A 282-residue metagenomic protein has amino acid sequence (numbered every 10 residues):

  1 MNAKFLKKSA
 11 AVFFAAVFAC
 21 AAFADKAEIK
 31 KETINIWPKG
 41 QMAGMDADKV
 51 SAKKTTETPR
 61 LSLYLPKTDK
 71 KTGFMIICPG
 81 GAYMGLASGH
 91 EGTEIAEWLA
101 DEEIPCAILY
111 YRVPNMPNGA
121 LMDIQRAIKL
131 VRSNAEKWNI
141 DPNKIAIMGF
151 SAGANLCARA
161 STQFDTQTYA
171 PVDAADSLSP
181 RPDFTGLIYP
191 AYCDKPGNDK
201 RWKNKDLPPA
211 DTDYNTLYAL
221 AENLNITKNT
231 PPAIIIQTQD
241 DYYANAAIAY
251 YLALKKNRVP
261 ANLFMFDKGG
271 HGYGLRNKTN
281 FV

Functional and structural regions predicted by a protein language model:
N2-F13: Bacterial N-terminal signal peptides that target proteins for export
D25-K70: N-terminal cap/lid segment of alpha/beta-hydrolase-fold proteins
T72-G81: Short beta-strand element of the alpha/beta-hydrolase
F74, A100-Y110, A146, F184 (+1 more regions): A fold-wide structural signal in alpha/beta-hydrolase
A87-G89, E94, A107-P142, L275-F281: Catalytic nucleophile-loop/oxyanion-hole region of alpha/beta-hydrolase and closely related hydrolase-like folds
R126-K203, Y214-Y218: Primarily recognizes the serine-hydrolase "nucleophile elbow" in alpha/beta-hydrolase and SGNH/GDSL folds
N229, I234-Q237: Short beta-strand/loop motif that positions the catalytic acidic residue of the alpha/beta-hydrolase fold
I236, Y242, I248-V282: C-terminal catalytic histidine-bearing segment of alpha/beta-hydrolase fold enzymes
